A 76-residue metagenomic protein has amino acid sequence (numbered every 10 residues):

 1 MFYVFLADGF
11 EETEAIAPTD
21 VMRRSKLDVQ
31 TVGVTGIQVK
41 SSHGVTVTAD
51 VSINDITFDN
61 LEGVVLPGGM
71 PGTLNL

Functional and structural regions predicted by a protein language model:
M1-L76: Extended, subdomain-level signal for the structured scaffold at the beginning of enzyme domains
